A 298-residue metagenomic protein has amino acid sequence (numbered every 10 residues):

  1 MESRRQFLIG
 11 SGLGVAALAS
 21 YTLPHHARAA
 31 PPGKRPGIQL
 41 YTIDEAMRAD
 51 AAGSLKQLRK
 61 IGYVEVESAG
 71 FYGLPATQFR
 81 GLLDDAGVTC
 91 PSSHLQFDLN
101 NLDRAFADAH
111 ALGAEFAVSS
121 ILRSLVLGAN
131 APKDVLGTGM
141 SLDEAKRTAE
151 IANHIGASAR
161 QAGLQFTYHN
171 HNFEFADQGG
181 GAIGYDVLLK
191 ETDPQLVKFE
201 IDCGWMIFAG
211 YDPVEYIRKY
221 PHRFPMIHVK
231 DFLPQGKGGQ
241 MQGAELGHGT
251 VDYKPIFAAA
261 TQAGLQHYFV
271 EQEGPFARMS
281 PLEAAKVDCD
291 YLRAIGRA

Functional and structural regions predicted by a protein language model:
M1-V15: N-terminal secretory signal peptides and thylakoid transit peptides that target proteins across membranes
G12, E65, Y72, L95-F199 (+1 more regions): Active-site acidic/histidine proton-transfer and metal-coordination neighborhood in alpha/beta enzyme cores
T22-R48, Q57: C-terminal segment of N-terminal export signals and the immediately downstream linker at the start of the mature
A30-P31, K56-K60, L74-T89, D103-A114 (+4 more regions): Acidic (Asp/Glu)-rich catalytic clusters
K34-Q39, V66-S68, C90-S93, A117-S119 (+4 more regions): Hydrophobic faces of well-ordered beta-strands that scaffold small-molecule active sites in alpha/beta enzyme cores
I38, L58, V66, L83 (+5 more regions): Conserved, mostly hydrophobic/aromatic
A46-Q57, N100-D108, A209-Y216, Y253: Short, acidic/polar
Q161-T250, F257: Acidic/histidine-rich catalytic cores of soluble enzymes
